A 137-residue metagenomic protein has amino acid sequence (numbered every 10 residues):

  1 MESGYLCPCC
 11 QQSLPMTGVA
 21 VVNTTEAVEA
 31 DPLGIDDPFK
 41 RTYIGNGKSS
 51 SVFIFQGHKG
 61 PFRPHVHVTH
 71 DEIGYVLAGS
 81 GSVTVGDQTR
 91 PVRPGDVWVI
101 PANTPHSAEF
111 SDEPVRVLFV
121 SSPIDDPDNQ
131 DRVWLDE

Functional and structural regions predicted by a protein language model:
M1, S13-L14: Cys/His-rich microdomains that often coordinate metals
G4: Residues immediately within or flanking Cys/His clusters that coordinate Zn2+ in small zinc-binding modules
C7-C10, I35, K48-S50, S107-E137: Double-stranded beta-helix
E29-P64, H70, V120: A short glycine-rich, His/Asp/Glu-containing loop-to-beta-strand
H58, T69, Q88, T104-P105 (+1 more regions): A generic "binding-loop/recognition-motif" signal
P64, V83-T84, I100, H106-D112 (+1 more regions): Short beta-strand His + acidic residue motifs that chelate non-heme Fe in jelly-roll/DSBH and cupin folds
T69-D71, Y75-G81: Glycine- and acidic-residue-biased ligand/ion/polar-headgroup-sensing regions
D87-A102: Short acidic-glycine-tyrosine-enriched beta hairpin
